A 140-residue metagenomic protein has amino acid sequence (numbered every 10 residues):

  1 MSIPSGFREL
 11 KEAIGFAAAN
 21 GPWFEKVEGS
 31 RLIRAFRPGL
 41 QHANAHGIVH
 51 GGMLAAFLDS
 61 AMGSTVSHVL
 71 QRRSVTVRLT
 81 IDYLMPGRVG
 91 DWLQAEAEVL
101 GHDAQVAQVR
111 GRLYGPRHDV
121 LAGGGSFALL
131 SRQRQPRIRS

Functional and structural regions predicted by a protein language model:
M1, L70, M85-V89, E98-S140: HotDog/MaoC-like acyl-thioester-processing domains
M1-A35, G39-Q41, R139-S140: Non-catalytic linker/capping segments at the edges of enzyme domains
F16-A19, A35-G63: Hot-dog-fold acyl-thioester-processing enzymes
N20, S30-L32, R73-L79, D91-L93 (+2 more regions): A generic structural signal for short beta-strands and their flanking turns/coil linkers
P22, I81, R110-R112: Hydrophobic/aromatic beta-strand elements that line small-molecule binding cavities or substrate pockets in beta-rich
F36-P38, Y83, L129: Hydrophobic residues in beta-strands and at strand termini
G63-L93, V99: Hydrophobic beta-strand-centered segment that forms part of the acyl-chain substrate-binding groove
